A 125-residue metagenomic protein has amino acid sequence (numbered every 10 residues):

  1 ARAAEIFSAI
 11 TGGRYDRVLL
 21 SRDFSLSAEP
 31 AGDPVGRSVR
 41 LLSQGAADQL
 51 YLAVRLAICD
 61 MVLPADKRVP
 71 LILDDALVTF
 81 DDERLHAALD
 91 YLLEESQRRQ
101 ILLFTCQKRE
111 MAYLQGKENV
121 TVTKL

Functional and structural regions predicted by a protein language model:
A1-L125: Terminal ABC-like ATPase head and other globular end-domains that cap long coiled-coil arms in SMC/Rad50/SbcC-family
